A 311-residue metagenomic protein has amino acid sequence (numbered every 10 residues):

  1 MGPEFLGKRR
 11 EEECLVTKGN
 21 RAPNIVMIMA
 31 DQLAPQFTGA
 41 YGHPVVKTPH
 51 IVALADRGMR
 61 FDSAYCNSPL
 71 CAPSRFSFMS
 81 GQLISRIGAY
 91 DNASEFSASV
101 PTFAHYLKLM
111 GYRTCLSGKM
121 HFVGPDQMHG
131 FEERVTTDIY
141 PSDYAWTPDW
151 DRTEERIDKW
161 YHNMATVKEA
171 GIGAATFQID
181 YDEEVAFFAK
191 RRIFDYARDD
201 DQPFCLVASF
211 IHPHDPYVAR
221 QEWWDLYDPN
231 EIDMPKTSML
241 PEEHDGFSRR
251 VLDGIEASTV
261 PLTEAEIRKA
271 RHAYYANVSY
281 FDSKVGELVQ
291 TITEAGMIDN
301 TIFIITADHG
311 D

Functional and structural regions predicted by a protein language model:
G2-D311: Formylglycine-dependent sulfatase
